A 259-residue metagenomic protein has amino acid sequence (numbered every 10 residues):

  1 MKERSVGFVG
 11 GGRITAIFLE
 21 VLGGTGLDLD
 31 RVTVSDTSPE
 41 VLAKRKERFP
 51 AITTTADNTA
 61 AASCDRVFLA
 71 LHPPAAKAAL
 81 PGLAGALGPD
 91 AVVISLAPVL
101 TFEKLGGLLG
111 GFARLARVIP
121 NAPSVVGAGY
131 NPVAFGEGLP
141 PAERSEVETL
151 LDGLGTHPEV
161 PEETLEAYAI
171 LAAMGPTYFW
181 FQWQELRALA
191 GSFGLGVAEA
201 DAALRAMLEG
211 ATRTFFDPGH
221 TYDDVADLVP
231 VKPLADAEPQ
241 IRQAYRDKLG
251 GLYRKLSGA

Functional and structural regions predicted by a protein language model:
M1-A56, A62, A128, L189-F193 (+1 more regions): NAD(P)+-binding Rossmann beta1-loop-alpha1 motif at the extreme N-terminus of oxidoreductases
K2, G191, A198-A259: NAD(P)-dependent Rossmann-like dehydrogenase/reductase catalytic/cofactor-binding core
R4, D30, I52, A91 (+2 more regions): A structural micro-motif
F18-L19, P39-E40, R48-F49, T59-Y130: Rossmann-like NAD(P)(H) cofactor-binding subdomain of soluble oxidoreductases
L27-D28, G88, G110, D152: Short conserved AdoMet
S38, A97-L100, P120-S124, A172 (+2 more regions): Glycine-rich beta-alpha junction loops
K104-R114, Y130-A167, Y178-F216: Internal alpha-helical scaffold of NAD(P)-dependent oxidoreductase catalytic cores
